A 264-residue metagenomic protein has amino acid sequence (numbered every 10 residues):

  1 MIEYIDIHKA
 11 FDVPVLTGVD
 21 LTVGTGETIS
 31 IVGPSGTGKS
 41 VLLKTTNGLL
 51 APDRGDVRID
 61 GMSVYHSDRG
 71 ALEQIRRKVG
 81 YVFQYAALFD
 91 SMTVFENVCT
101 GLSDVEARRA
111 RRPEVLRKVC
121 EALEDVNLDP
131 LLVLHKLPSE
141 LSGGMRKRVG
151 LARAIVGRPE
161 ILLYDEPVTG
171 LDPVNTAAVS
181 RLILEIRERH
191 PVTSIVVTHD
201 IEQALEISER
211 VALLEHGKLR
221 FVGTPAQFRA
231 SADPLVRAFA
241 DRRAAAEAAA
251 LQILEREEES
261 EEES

Functional and structural regions predicted by a protein language model:
N47: Helix-to-loop junction immediately C-terminal to a conserved catalytic motif
D56-Q74: ABC ATPase NBD Q-loop/coupling interface
L137-L141, M145: Conserved ABC ATPase signature
R158: Conserved catalytic motifs of ABC-family nucleotide-binding domains
L162-D165: Catalytic Walker B motif of ABC-type/P-loop ATPase nucleotide-binding domains
A177-H190: Helical segment within the ABC ATPase nucleotide-binding domain
H216-G217: Conserved ABC ATPase "signature" C-loop
